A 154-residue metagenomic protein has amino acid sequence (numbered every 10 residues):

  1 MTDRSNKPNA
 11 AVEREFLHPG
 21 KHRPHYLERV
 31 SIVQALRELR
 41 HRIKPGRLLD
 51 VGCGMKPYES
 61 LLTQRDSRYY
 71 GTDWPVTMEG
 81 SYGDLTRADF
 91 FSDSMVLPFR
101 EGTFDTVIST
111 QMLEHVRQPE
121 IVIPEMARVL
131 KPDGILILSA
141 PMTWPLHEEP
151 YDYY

Functional and structural regions predicted by a protein language model:
M1-G102, T106-I108, I123: Conserved N-terminal segment of class I S-adenosyl-L-methionine
K21-R23, T110, H147-Y151: Surface-exposed cleft-lining segments at the edges of enzyme active sites
V76, V96, E114, W144-P145: Active-site micro-motifs of SAM-dependent methyltransferase domains
G102, R117-I121, P141, E148: Short N-terminal helix/helix-N-cap motif within the alpha/beta-hydrolase-1
D105-R117: A short SAM/SAH-binding and catalytic strip from SAM-dependent methyltransferases
E120-I135: A short glycine-rich, Lys/Arg-flanked "PGG" loop and its adjoining helix->strand segment in the class I
I135-Y154: Conserved class I S-adenosyl-L-methionine
